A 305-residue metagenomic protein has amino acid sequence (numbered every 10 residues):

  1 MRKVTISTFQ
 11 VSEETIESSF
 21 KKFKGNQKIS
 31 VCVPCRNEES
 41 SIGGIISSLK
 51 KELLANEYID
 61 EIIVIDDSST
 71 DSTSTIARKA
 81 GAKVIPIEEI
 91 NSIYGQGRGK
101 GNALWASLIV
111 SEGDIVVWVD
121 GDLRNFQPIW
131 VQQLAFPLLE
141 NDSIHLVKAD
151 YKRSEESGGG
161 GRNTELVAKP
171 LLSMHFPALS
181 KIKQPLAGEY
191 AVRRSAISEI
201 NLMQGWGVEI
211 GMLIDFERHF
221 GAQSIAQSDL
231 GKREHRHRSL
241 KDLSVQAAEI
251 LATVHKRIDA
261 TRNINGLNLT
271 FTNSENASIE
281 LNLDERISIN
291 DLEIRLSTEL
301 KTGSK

Functional and structural regions predicted by a protein language model:
M1-S48: N-proximal low-complexity "stem/linker" segments adjacent to membrane-targeting elements
M1-T5, L240-K305: Terminal low-complexity segments of carbohydrate-biosynthetic enzymes
K28-S30, E61, G211, F216: Cell-envelope/extracellular polymer assembly enzymes that use nucleotide-activated donors
D60, S74-N102, V110: Conserved donor nucleotide-binding strand/loop of the catalytic core
D66-S74: A conserved acidic beta->alpha catalytic loop
S92-K100, L104-A106, R124-A196: Acceptor/aglycone-binding surface of glycosyltransferases and processive sugar-polymer synthases
V116: Short aromatic/hydrophobic "clamp" motif used to bind/position activated sugar donors
G159-I258: Conserved catalytic loops of nucleotide-sugar-dependent glycosyltransferases that act on lipid-linked
